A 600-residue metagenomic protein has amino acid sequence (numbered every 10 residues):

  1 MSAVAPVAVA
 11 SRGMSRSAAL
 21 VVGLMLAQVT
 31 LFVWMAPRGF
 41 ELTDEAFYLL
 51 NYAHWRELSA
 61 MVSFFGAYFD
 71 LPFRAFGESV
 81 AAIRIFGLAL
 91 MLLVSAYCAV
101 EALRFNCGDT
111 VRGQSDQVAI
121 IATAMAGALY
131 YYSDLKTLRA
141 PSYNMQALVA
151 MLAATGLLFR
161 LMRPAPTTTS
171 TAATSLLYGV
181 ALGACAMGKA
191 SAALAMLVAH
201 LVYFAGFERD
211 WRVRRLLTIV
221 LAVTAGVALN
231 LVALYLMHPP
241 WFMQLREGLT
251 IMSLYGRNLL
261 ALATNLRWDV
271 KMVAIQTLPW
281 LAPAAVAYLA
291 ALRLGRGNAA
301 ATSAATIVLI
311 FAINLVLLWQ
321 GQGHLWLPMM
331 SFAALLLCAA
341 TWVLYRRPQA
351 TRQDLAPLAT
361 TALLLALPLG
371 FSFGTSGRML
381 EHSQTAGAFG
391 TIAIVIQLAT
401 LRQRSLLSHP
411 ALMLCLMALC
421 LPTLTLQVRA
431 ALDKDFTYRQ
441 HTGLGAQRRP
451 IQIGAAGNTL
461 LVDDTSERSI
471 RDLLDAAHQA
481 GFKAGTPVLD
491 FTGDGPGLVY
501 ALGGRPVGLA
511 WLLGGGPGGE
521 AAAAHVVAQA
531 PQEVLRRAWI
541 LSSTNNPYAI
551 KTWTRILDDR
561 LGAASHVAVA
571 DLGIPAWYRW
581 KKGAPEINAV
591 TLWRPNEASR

Functional and structural regions predicted by a protein language model:
V33-L49, E57-P72, G77-A81, G514: Extracytoplasmic catalytic/substrate-binding loops of multi-pass membrane glycan-assembly enzymes
I85, A89-Q114: Transmembrane-helix motifs of polytopic, lipid-linked glycan transferases
Q146-P166, T174-A181, L336-C338, G390-A393: Specific aromatic-rich, kink-prone transmembrane helix
A165, L182, A195-A228: Perimembrane helix-loop-helix junctions
S170-A190, M196, H200-L201, T224-A225 (+1 more regions): Membrane-interface alpha helices of multi-pass inner-membrane proteins
A190, M196, L426-G516, R537-I550 (+2 more regions): Short periplasmic/luminal acceptor-recognition loop of GT-C membrane glycosyltransferases, typified by
L217-G295, N314-L315: Membrane-lumen/periplasm interface segments of specific transmembrane helices in polyprenyl phosphate-linked
R536-R600: Aromatic/acidic, Gly/Pro-rich catalytic loop(s) in extracytoplasmic/lumenal soluble domains of multi-pass membrane
